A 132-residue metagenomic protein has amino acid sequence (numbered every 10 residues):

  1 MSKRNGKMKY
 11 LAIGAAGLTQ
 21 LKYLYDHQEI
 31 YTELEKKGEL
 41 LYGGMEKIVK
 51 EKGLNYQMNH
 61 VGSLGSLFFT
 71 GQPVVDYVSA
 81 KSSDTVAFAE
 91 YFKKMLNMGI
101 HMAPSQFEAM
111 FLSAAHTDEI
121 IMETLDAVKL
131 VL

Functional and structural regions predicted by a protein language model:
M1-L132: Conserved N-terminal phosphate-binding loop of PLP-dependent enzymes in the Aspartate aminotransferase
